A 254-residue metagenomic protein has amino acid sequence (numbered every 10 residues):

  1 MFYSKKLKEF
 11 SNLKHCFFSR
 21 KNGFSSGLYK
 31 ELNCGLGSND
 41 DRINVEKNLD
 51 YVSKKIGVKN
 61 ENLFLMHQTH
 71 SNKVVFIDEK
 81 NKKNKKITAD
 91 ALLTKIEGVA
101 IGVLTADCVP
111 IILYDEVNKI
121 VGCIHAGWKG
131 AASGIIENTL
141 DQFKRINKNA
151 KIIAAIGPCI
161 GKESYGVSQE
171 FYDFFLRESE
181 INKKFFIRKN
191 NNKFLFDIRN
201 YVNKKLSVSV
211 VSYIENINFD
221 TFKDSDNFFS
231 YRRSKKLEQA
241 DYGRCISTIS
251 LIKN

Functional and structural regions predicted by a protein language model:
M1-N254: Active-site microenvironment for binding and transforming phosphate-containing groups
